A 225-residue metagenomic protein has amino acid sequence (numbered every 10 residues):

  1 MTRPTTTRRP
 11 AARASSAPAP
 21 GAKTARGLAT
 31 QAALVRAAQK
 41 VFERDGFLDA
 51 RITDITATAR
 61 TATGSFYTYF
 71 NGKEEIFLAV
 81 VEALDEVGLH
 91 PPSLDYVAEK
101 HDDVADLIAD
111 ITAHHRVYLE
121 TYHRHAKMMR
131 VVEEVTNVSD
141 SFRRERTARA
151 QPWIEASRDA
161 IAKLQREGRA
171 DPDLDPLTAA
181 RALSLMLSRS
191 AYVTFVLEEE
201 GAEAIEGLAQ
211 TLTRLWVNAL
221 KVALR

Functional and structural regions predicted by a protein language model:
M1-A29, D173, L224-R225: N-terminal intrinsically disordered/low-complexity leader segments
A29, A33, V41-E75, A79: Helix-turn-helix
L34-F42, Y118, W216: Short hydrophobic clusters on alpha-helical segments that form packing/core surfaces in small helical domains
A37-V41, T121, A156, M186: Short amphipathic alpha-helical elements of helix-turn-helix/winged-helix folds
I52, E82-G88: Short, basic, alpha-helical segments at the C-terminal edge of helix-turn-helix-like DNA-binding modules
A79, S93-R124, P176-L183, A209: Hydrophobic alpha-helical connector segments
D103, A109-D110, H123-E155, L177 (+1 more regions): Short secondary-structure transition hinges
M129-R130, R143, Q165-R214, A223-R225: Hydrophobic/aromatic-rich alpha-helical bundle segments in the mid-to-C-terminal region
